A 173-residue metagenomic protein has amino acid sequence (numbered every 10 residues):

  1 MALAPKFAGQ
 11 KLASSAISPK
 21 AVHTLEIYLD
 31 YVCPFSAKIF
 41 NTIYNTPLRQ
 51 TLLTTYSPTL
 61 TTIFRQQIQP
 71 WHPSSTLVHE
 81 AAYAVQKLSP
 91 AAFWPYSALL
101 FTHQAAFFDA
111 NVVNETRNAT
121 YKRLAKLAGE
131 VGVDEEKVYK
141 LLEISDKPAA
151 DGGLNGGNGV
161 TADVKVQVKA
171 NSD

Functional and structural regions predicted by a protein language model:
M1-A16: N-terminal "domain-start" segment that seeds a small globular fold
L3-K6, K20-D30, A37-R49, Y121-D173: C-terminal cap of thioredoxin/glutaredoxin-like
S15-K20, L53-T55: Short glycine/proline-enriched loop/turn "hinge" motifs that connect secondary-structure elements and lie
E26-G129: Structural alpha/beta surface segment adjacent to cysteine/selenocysteine redox centers across thiol/disulfide enzymes
